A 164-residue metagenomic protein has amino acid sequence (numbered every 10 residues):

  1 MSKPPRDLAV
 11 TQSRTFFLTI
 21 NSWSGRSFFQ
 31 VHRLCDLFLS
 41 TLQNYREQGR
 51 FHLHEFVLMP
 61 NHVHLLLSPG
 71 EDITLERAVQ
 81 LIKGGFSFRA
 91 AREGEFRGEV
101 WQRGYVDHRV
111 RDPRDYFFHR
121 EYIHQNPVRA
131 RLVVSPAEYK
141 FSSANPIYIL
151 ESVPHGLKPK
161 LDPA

Functional and structural regions predicted by a protein language model:
M1-A164: Short catalytic/metal-binding and nucleic-acid-binding patches
